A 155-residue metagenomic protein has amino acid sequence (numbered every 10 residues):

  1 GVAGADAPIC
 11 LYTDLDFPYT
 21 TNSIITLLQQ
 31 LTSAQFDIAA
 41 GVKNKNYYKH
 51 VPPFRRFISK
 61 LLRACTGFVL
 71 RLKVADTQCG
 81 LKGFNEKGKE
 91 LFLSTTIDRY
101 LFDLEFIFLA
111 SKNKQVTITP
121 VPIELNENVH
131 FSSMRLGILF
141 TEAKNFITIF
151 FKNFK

Functional and structural regions predicted by a protein language model:
G1-G4, T21-Y100, E127-K144: Acceptor/aglycone-binding surface of glycosyltransferases and processive sugar-polymer synthases
C10: Short aromatic/hydrophobic "clamp" motif used to bind/position activated sugar donors
T13, V42, E124: Conserved residues at the C-terminal ends of beta-strands
D14-Y19: The conserved acidic donor/metal-binding loop of glycosyltransferases
K73, D98, I107-N126: Catalytic donor-sugar/metal-binding loop of nucleotide-sugar-dependent glycosyltransferases
Q115-K155: C-terminal catalytic/acceptor-binding lobe
